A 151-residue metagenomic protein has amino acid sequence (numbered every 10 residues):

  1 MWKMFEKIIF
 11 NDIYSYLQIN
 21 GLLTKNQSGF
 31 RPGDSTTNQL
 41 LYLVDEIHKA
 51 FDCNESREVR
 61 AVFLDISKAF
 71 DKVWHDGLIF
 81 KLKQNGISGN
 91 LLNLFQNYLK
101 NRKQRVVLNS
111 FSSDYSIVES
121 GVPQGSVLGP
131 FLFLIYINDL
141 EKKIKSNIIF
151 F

Functional and structural regions predicted by a protein language model:
M1-P123: Conserved pre-catalytic core of RNA-dependent polymerases
G125, G129: Short, conserved phosphate/pyrophosphate- and ester-handling motifs at nucleotide-, phospho-/glycolipid
L134: P-loop NTPase nucleotide-binding module
N138: Active-site phosphate/pyrophosphate- and oxyanion-stabilizing loops and adjacent acidic/basic residues in soluble
E141: P-loop NTPase motor catalytic core
K145-F150: Conserved helix-loop-beta segment at the catalytic/binding core of cyclic-nucleotide signaling proteins
